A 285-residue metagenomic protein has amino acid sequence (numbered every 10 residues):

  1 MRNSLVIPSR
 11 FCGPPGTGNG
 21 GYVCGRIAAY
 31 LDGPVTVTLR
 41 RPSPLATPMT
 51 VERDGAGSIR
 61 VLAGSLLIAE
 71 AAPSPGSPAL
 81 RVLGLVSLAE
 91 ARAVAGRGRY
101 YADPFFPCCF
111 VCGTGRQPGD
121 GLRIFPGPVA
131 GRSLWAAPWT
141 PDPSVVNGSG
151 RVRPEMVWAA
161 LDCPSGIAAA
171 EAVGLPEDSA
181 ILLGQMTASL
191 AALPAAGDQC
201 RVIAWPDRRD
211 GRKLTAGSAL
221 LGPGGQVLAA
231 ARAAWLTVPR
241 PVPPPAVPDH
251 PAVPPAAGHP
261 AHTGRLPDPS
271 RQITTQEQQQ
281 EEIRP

Functional and structural regions predicted by a protein language model:
M1-S4, A56-R151, V253-I273, E281-P285: Non-catalytic linker/capping segments at the edges of enzyme domains
S9-G13, V145-V146: Short hinge/gating elements
F11, P15-G18, V23-T50, D54-G55 (+1 more regions): Hydrophobic beta-strand-centered segment that forms part of the acyl-chain substrate-binding groove
T36, S58-L62, G217-A219: Residue-level detector of beta-strand face positions
R53-I59, R212-T215: A short, compositionally biased
R123-A191: A mid-sequence, solvent-exposed acidic-amphipathic segment
A180-P254: Accessory, usually C-terminal, subdomains that scaffold auxiliary metal cofactors
